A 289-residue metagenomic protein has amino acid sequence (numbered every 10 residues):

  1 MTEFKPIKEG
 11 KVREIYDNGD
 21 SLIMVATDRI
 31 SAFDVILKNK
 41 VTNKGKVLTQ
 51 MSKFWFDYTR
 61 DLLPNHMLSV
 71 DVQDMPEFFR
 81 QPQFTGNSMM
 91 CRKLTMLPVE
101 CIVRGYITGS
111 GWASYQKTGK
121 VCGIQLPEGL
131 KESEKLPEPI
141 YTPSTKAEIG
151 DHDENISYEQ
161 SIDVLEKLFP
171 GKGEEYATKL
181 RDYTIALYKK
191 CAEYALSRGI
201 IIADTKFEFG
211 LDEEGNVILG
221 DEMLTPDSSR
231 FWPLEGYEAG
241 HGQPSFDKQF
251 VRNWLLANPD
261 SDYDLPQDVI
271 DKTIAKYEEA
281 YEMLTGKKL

Functional and structural regions predicted by a protein language model:
M1-E148, S261-L289: Active-site loop/lid in soluble adenylation, ligation, and acyl-transfer enzymes
S21, M96-P98, R198-I202, E214-V217: Coil-to-beta-strand transition motifs
F33, W112-A113, E214, S228-R230: Intrinsically disordered, low-complexity acidic/polar segments
R60-H66, K190-I202, G215, T285-L289: Surface-exposed helix-capping loop/turn segments at secondary-structure junctions
V103, I202-M223: Conserved metal-phosphate-binding beta-hairpin within the catalytic cores of diverse ATP-dependent phosphoryl-transfer
K117-K120, L126-E175, L219, M223-L284: Anionic ligand-binding catalytic core segments
F169-A203: A long amphipathic alpha-helix within ATP-dependent nucleotide-binding catalytic cores
